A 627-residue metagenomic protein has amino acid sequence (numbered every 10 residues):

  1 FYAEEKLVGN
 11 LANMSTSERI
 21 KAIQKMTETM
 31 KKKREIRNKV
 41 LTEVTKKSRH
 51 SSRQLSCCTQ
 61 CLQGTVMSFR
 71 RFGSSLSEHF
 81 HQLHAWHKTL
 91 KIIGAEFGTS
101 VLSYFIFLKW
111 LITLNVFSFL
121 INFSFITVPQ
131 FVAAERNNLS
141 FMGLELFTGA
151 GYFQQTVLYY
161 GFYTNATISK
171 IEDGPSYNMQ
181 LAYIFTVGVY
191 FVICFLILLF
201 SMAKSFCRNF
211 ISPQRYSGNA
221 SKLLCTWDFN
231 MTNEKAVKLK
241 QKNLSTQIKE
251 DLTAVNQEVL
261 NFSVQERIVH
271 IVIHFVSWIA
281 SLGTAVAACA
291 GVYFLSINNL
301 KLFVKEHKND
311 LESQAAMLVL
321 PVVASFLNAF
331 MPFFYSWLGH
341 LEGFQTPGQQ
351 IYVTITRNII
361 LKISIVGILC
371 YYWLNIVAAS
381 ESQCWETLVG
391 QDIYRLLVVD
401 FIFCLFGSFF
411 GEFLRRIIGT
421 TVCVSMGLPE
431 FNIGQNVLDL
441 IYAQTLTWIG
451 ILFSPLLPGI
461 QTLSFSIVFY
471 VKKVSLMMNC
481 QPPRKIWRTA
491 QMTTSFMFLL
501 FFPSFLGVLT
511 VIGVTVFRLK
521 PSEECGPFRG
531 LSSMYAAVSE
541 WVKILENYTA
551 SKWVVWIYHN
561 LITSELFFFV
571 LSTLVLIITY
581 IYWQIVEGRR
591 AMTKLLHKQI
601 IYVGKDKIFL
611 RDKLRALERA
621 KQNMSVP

Functional and structural regions predicted by a protein language model:
F1-P627: Transmembrane transport/permeation module of multi-pass membrane proteins
